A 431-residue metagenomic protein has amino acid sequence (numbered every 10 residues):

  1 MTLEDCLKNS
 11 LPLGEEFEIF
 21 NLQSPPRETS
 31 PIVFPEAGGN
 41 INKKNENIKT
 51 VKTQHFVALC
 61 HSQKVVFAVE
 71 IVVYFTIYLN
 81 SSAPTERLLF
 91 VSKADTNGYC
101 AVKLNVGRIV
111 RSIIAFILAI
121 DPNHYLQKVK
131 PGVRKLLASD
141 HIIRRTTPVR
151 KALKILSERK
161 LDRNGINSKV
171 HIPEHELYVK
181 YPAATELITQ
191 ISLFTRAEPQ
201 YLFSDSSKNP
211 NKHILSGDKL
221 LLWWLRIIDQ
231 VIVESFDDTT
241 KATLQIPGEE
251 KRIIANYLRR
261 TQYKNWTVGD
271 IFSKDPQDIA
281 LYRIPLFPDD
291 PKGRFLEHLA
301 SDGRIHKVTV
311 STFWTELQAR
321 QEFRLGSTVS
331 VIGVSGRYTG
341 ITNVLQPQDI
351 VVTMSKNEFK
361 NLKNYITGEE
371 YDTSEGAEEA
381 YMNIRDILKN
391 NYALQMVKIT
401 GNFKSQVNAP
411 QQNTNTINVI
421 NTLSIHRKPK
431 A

Functional and structural regions predicted by a protein language model:
T2-C6, S10, G14-L22, T76-N413: Extended amphipathic alpha-helical regions
E28, V33-A37, I41-K52, F90 (+1 more regions): Mature, function-bearing regions of proteins
C60: Conserved phosphate-interacting/catalytic interface
V69-I71: Extracellular/luminal ectodomains and secreted, surface-exposed scaffolds of diverse proteins
V407-A431: Long, low-complexity, serine/threonine- and polar
